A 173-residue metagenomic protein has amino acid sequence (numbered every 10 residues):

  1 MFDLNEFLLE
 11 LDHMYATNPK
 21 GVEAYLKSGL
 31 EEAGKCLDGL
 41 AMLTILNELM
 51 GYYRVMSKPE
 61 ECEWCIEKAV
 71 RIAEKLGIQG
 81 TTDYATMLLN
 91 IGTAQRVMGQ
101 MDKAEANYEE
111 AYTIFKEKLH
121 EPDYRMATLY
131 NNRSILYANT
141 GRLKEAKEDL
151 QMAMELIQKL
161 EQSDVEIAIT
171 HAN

Functional and structural regions predicted by a protein language model:
M1-K27, E31, C36, L40: N-terminal leader/linker segments that initiate helical-solenoid repeat arrays
D3, K35, M42, G77 (+4 more regions): Residues that mark the junctions of alpha-helical repeat units in TPR/alpha-solenoid scaffolds
L9-A16, T44-V55, T82-V97, Y124-N139 (+1 more regions): Conserved alpha-helical positions within TPR/SEL1-like repeat arrays
P19-K20, G39, P59, M101 (+1 more regions): TPR-repeat structural position
L30-E31, V70-K75, E110-E117, Q151-K159: Amphipathic alpha-helical segments of tetratricopeptide repeats
K35-D38, K75-Q79, E117-E121, Q158-S163: Short coil/turn linkers that connect adjacent helices within long alpha-helical scaffolds, especially alpha-solenoid
C62, A69-G99, E109, K118: Long, mid-chain structured domain cores
